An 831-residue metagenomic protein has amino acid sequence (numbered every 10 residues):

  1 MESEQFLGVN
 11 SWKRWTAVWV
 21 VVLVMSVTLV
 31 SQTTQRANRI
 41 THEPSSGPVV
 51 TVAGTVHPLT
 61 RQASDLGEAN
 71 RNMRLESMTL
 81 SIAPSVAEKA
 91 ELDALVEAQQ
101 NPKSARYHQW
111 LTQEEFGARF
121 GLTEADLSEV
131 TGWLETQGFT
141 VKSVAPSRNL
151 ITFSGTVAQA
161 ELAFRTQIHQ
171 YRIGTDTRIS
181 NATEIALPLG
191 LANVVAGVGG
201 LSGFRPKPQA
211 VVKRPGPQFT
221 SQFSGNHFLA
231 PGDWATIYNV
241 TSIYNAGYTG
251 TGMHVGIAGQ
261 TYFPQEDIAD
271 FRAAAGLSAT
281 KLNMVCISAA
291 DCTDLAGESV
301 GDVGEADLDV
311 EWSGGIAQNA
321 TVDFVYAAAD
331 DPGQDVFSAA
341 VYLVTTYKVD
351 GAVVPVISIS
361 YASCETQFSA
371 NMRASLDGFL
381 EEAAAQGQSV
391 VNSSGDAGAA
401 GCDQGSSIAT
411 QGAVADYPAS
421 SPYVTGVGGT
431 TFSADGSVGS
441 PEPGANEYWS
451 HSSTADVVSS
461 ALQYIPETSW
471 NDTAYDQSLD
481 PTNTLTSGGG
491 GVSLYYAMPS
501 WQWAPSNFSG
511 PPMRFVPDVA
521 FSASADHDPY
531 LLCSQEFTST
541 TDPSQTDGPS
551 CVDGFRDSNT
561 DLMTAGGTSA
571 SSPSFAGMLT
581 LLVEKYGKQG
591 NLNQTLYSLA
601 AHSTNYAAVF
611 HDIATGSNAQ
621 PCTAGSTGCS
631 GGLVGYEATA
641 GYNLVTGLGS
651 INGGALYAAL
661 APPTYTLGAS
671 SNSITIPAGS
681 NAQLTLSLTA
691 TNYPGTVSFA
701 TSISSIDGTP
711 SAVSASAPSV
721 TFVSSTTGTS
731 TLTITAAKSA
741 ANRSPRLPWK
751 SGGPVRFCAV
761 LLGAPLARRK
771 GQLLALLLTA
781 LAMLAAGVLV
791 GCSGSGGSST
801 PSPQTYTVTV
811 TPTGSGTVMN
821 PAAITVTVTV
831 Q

Functional and structural regions predicted by a protein language model:
M1-W12, S739-A741: N-terminal secretory signal peptides that target proteins for export/translocation
A17-T28, T779-G787: Bacterial N-terminal signal peptides
T34-S147, T152-F153, V157-G429, D472-T473 (+4 more regions): Substrate-binding/charge-relay-adjacent region of secreted/lumenal peptidase catalytic domains
P422, G426-P481: Polar, glycine-rich mid-to-C-terminal structural blocks that act as macromolecule-binding/assembly scaffolds
D435, V583-L644: An often Trp-containing, charged/polar helix-loop segment at the C-terminal end of enzyme catalytic cores
A576-E584: Short glycine/serine- and small hydrophobic-enriched flexible loop segments
G641-T664: A recurrent domain-boundary module in secreted/ectodomain proteins
A661-Q831: Long beta-sheet-rich domains in secretory-pathway and surface-associated proteins
